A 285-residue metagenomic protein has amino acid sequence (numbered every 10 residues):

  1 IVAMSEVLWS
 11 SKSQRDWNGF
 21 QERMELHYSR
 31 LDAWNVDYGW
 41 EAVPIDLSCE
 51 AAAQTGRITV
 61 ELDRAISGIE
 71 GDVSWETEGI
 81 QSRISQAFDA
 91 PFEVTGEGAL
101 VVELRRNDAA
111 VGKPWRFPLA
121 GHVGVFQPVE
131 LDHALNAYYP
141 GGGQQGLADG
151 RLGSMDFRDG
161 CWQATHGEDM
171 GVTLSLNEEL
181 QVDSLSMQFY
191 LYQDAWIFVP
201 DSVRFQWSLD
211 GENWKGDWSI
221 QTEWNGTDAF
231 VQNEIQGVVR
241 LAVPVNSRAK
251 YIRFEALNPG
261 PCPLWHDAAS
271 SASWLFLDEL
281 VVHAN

Functional and structural regions predicted by a protein language model:
I1: Conserved, mostly hydrophobic/aromatic
S10-S11, R83, A137-Y138, D194 (+1 more regions): Flexible loop/turn segments at secondary-structure boundaries
S11-E22: Short, charged, surface-exposed loops that flank catalytic or proteolytic processing sites
E22-G171, Y190: Short, compositionally stereotyped local motifs that mark structural "simplifiers"
I80-S85, E212-I220: Surface-exposed loop/edge segments in extracytoplasmic proteins
S154-W218, I235-N285: Aromatic, loop-rich ligand-recognition surfaces of beta-strand-rich domains
D217-A229: Solvent-exposed serine/threonine-rich low-complexity stretches and specific carbohydrate-binding patches
